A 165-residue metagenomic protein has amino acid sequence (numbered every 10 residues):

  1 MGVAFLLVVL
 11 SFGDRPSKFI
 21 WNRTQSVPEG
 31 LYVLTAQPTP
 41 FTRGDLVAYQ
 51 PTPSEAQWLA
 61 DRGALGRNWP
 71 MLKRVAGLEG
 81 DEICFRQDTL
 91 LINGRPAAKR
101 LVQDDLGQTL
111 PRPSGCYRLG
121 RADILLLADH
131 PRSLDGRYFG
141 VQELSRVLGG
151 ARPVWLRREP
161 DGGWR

Functional and structural regions predicted by a protein language model:
M1-P70, F139-R165: Protein maturation boundaries and topogenic segments
G44-D45, G80, A122: Loop/turn positions that initiate beta-strands
T52, D88, D129-H130, R152: Short, surface-exposed secondary-structure boundary micro-motifs
G66-K99: Mid-length scaffold segments of soluble, non-membrane domains
R100-S114: An anionic, turn-rich surface loop/hairpin at beta-sheet edges that serves as a generic interaction/coordination patch
S114-V141: Extracellular/periplasmic metallocenter environments
